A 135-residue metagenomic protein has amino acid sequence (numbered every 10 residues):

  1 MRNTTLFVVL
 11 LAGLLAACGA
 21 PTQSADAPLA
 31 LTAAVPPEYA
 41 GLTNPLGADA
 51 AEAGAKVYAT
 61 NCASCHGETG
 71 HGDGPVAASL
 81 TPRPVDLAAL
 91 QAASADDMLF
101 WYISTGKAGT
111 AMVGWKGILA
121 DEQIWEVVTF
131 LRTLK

Functional and structural regions predicted by a protein language model:
M1-F7: Bacterial N-terminal signal peptides that target proteins for export
L14-A17: C-terminal motif of bacterial Sec signal peptides marking the signal peptidase cleavage site
G19-T22: Bacterial signal peptide processing site
A25-V57: Electrostatic cytochrome c docking/interface patches
A48-H71, M98-W101, T105: Sequence/structural segment immediately N-terminal to covalent heme-attachment motifs in c-type and related
P75-S79: Short cysteine/histidine-rich zinc-coordinating motifs and their immediately flanking basic loops
T81-L134: Extracytoplasmic electron-transfer domains, predominantly the class I c-type cytochrome c fold
